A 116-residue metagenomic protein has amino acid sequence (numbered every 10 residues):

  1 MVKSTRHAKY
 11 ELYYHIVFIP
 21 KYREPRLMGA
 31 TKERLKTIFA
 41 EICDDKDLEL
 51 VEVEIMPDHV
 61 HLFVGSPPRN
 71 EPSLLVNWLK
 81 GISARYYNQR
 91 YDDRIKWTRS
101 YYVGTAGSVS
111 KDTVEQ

Functional and structural regions predicted by a protein language model:
M1-Q116: Basic nucleic-acid-binding interfaces
